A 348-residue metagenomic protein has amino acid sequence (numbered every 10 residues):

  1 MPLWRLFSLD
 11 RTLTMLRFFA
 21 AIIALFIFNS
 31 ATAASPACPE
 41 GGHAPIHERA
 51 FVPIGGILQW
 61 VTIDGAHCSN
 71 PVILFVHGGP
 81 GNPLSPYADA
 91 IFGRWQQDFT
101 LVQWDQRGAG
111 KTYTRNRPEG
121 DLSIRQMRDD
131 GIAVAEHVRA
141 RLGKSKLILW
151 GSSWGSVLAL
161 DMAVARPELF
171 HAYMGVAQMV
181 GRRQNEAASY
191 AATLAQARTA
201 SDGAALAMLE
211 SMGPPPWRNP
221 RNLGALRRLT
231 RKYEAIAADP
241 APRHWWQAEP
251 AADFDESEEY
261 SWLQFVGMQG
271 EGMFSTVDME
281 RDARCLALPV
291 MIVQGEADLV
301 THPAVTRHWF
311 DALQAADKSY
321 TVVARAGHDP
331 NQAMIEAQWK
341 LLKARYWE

Functional and structural regions predicted by a protein language model:
P83-F92: The serine-hydrolase catalytic nucleophile loop
Q96-Y113: Conserved alpha/beta-hydrolase
R128-K146: Conserved acidic catalytic loop of the alpha/beta-hydrolase fold
S145-Q184: Conserved hydrolase catalytic core segment
E168-P215: A catalytic-pocket lid/entrance helix-loop region that shapes and gates access to the active site across common
A200-R281, L288: Alpha/beta-hydrolase
L286, I292-Q294: Short beta-strand/loop motif that positions the catalytic acidic residue of the alpha/beta-hydrolase fold
A326-I335: Catalytic histidine-centered segment of alpha/beta-hydrolase-like enzymes
